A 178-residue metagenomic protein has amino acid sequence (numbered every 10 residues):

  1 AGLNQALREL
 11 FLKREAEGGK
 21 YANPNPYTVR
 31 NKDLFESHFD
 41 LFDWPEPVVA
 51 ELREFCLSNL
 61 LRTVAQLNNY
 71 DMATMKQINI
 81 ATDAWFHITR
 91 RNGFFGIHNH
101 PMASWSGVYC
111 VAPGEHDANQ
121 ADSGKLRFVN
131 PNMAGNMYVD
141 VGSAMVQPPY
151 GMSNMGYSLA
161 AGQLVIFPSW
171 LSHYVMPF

Functional and structural regions predicted by a protein language model:
A1-M72, F94: Non-heme Fe(II)/2-oxoglutarate
N31-W44, A73, H87, E115-R127: Contiguous segments within soluble domain cores/interaction surfaces
L67-R91: Hydrophobic beta-strand-centered segment that forms part of the acyl-chain substrate-binding groove
M72, P177-F178: Sparse recognition of residues in long alpha-helices and their boundaries
D83-I166, M176: Catalytic core of non-heme Fe(II) oxygenases with the double-stranded beta-helix
H173: Extracellular and organelle-lumenal recognition/adhesion modules and their flexible linkers in secreted
